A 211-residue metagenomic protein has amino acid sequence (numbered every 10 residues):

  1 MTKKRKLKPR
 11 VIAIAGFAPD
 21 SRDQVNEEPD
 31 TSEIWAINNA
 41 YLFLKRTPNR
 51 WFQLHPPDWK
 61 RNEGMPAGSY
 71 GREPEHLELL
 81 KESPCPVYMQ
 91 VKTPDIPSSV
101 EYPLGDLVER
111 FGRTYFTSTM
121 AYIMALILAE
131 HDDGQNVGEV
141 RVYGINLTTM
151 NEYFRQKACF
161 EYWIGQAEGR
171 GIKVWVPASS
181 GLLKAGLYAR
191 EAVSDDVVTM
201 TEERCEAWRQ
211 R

Functional and structural regions predicted by a protein language model:
M1-R211: Metal-ion/cofactor- or nucleotide/acyl-coenzyme-handling active-site neighborhoods
